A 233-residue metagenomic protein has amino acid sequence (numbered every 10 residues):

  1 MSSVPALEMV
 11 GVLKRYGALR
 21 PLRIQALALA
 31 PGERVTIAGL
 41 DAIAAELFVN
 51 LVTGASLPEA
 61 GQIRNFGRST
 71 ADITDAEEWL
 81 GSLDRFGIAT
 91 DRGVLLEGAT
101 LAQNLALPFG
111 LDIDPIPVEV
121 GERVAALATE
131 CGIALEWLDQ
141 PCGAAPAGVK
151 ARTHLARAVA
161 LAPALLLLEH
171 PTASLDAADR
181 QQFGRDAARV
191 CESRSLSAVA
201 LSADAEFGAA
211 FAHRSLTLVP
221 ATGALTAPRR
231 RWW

Functional and structural regions predicted by a protein language model:
T53: Helix-to-loop junction immediately C-terminal to a conserved catalytic motif
G61-D72: Conserved ABC transporter NBD signature motif
T70-G87: ABC ATPase NBD coupling module
R92, G98-I113, R123: Q-loop/switch helix immediately C-terminal to the Walker
E119-W137: Conserved ABC ATPase "signature" region
P141-P146: Conserved ABC ATPase signature
L155: Hydrophobic anchor residue at the start of the ABC signature
